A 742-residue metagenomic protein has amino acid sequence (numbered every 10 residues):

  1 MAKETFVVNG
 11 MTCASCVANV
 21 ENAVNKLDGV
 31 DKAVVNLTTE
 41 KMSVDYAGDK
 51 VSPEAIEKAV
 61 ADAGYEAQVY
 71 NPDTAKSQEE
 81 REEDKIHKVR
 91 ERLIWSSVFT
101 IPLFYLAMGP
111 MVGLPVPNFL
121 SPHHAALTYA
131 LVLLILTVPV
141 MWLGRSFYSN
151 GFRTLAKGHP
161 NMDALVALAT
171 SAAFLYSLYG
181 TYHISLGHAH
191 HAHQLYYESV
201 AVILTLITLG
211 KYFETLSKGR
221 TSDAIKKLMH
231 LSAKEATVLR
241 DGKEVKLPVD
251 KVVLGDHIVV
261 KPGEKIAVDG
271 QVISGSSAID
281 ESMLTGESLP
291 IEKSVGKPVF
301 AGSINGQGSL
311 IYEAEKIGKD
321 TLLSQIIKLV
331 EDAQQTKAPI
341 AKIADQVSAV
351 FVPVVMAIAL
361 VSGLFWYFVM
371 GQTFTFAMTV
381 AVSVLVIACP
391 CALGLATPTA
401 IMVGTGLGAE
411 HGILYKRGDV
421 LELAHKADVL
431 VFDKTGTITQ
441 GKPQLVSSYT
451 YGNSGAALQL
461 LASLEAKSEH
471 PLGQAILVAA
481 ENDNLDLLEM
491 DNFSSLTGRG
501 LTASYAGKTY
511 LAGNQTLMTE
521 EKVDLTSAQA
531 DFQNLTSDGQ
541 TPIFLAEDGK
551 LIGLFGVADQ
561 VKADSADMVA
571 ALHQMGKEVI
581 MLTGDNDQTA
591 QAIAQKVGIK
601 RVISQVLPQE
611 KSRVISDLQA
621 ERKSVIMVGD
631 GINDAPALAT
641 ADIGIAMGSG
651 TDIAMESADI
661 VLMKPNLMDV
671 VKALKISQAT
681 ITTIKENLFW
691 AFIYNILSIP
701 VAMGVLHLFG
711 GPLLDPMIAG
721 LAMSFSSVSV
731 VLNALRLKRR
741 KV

Functional and structural regions predicted by a protein language model:
M1-T128, R153, K218, K227 (+5 more regions): Flexible metal-binding regulatory segments at protein termini and peripheral loops
A2, Y505-G507, T541, E547-E686: Conserved ATP-binding TGD loop and adjacent catalytic N/P-domain core of P-type ATPases
A55, A61-S77, L133-E235, L239 (+6 more regions): Actuator/coupling domain of P-type ATPases
E91, S303, D428-E469, R499-I580 (+2 more regions): ATP-driven catalytic headpiece of P-type ATPases
I94-F104, I343-G371, V380-C389, L393-T399 (+1 more regions): Bilayer-spanning, highly hydrophobic alpha-helical transmembrane segments
V112-A126, A156, L175, L407 (+8 more regions): Membrane-embedded alpha-helical bundles of multi-pass transporters
N150-K157, L216-L231, T399-G418, L735-V742: Juxtamembrane helix-loop transition segments at the membrane interface in multi-pass membrane proteins
L284, A392-L464, L618, A637 (+1 more regions): Conserved catalytic phosphorylation-site environment of P-type ATPases
